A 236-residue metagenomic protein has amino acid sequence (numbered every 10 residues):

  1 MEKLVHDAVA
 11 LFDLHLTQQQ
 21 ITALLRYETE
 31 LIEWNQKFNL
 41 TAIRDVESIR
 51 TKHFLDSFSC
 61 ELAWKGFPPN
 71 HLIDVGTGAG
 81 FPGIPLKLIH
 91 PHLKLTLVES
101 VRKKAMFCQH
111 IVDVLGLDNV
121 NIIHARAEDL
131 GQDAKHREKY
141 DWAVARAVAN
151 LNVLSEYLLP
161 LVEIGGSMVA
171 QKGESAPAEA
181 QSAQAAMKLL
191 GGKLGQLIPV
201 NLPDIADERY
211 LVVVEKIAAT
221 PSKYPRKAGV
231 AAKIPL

Functional and structural regions predicted by a protein language model:
M1-P69, I73, K103-V120, K227: Class I SAM-dependent transferase core
L31, L86, K172, V214: Residue-level signal for inorganic ion chemistry
R44, H124-R126, Q196-I198: Short loop/edge segments at beta-strand edges and connector loops that shape dinucleotide/nucleotide cofactor-binding
L55-A149, S155: Conserved SAM/SAH cofactor-binding pocket of Class I
H90, V162-I164: Helix-to-beta-strand junctions that scaffold the AdoMet/dcAdoMet cofactor pocket in Class I SAM-dependent enzymes
K104-M106, A176, A180: Short alpha-helix immediately C-terminal to the canonical SAM-binding loop
G165-A178: Conserved beta-strand signature within the Rossmann-like core of class I S-adenosyl-L-methionine
Q181-L236: SAM/dcSAM-binding transferase cores
